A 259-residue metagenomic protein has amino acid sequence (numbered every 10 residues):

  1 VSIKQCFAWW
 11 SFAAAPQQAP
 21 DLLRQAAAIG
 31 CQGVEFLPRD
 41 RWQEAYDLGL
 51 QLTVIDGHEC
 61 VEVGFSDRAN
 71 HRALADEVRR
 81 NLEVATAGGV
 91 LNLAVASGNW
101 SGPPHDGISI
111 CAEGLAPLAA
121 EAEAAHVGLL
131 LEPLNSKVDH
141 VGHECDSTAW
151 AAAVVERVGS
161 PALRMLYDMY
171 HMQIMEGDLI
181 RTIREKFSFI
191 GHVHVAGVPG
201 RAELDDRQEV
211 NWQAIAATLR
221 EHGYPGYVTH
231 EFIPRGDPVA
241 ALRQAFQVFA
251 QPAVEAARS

Functional and structural regions predicted by a protein language model:
V1-A28, G89-L91, C145-Y167, H171-S259: Histidine-acidic metal/acid-base catalytic patches
S11-A13, P38-D40, H58-V61, S97-S101 (+4 more regions): Active-site-proximal loop/turn and secondary-structure-junction residues that shape catalytic pockets, frequently
P20-W42: Catalytic domains of carbohydrate-active enzymes, especially glycoside hydrolases
G33-E35, T53-D56, A94, L130 (+2 more regions): Conserved beta-strand positions in the central sheet of alpha/beta enzyme cores
R39-Q43, E77-R80, G177-T182, N211-W212: Alpha-helical scaffolding within the catalytic cores of extracellular/periplasmic polymer-degrading hydrolases
W42-D56, V127: Short acidic, glycine/proline-enriched helix-loop-strand junctions
G64-R164, I174, A256-S259: Active-site acidic/histidine proton-transfer and metal-coordination neighborhood in alpha/beta enzyme cores
